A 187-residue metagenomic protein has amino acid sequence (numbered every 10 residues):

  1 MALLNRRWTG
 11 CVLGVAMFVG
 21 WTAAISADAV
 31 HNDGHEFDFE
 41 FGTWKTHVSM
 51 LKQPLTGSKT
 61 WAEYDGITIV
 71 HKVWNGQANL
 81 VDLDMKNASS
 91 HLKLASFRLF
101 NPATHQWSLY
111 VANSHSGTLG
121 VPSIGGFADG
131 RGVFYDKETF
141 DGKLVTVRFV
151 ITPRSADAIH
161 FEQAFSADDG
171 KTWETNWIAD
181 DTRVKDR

Functional and structural regions predicted by a protein language model:
M1-V12: Bacterial N-terminal signal peptides that target proteins for export
L4, F18, I25-S26: Short stretches within intrinsically disordered, low-complexity N-terminal or propeptide regions
C11-W21: Bacterial N-terminal signal peptides
A24-R187: Hydrophobic small-molecule pocket/channel-lining residues, especially in calycin-type beta-barrels
